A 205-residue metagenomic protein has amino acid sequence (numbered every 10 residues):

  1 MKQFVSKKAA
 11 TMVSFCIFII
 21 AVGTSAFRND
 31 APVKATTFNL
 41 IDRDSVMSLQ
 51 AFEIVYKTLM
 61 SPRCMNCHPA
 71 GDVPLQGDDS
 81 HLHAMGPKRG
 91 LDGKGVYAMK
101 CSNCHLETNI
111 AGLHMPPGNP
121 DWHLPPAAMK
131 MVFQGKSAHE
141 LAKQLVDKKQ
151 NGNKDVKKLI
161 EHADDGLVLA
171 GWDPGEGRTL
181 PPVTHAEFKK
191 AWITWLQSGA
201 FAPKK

Functional and structural regions predicted by a protein language model:
K2-Q50, M60-N66, A70-L75, W192-K205: Post-cleavage N-terminal segment of exported redox proteins
Q50, P62, V96-M99, E187: Short, well-structured alpha-helical interface segments that form or flank functional binding sites
A51-V55: Short, aromatic-enriched amphipathic alpha-helices that serve as compact interaction elements
P62, M115-K205: C-type cytochrome heme-c attachment and multiheme electron-transfer modules
R63-G71, A98-T108: The canonical Cys-X-X-Cys-His
Q76-S102, A111-Q144: Gly/Gly-Pro-rich "capping" loops immediately C-terminal to redox-active cysteine motifs in periplasmic/lumenal
E107-I110, S198: Amphipathic alpha-helical interaction surfaces
